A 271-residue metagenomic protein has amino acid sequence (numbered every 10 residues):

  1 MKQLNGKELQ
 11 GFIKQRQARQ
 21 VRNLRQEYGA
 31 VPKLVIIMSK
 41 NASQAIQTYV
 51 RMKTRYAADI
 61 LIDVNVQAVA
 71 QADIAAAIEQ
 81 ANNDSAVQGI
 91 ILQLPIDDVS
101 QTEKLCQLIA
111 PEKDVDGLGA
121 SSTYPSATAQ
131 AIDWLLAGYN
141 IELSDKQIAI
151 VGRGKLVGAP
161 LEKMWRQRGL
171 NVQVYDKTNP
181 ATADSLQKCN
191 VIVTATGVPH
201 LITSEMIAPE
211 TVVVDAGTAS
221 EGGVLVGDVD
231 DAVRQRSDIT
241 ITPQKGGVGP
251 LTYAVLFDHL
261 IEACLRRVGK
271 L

Functional and structural regions predicted by a protein language model:
M1-G29: Positively charged, low-complexity intrinsically disordered leader regions
Q3, G89-L143: Anion-binding alpha/beta catalytic cores of soluble intermediary-metabolism enzymes, centered on
V31-N41: Short beta-strand segments enriched in small/hydrophobic residues
S39, Q44-R51, S126-V212, A216 (+1 more regions): Glycine-rich phosphate/diphosphate-binding loop of Rossmann-like nucleotide-binding domains
T54-V69, V172-Y175: Short beta-strand elements in bilobed, periplasmic/extracellular small-molecule ligand-binding domains
I74-S85: Short, well-structured alpha-helical segments in soluble
L94-V99, G197-H200, T218-S220, G247-P250: Short glycine-rich anion-binding loops that position phosphate/pyrophosphate groups of nucleotides and phosphorylated
E103-D114, D215-K270: Rossmann-fold NAD(P)-binding glycine/threonine-rich loop
